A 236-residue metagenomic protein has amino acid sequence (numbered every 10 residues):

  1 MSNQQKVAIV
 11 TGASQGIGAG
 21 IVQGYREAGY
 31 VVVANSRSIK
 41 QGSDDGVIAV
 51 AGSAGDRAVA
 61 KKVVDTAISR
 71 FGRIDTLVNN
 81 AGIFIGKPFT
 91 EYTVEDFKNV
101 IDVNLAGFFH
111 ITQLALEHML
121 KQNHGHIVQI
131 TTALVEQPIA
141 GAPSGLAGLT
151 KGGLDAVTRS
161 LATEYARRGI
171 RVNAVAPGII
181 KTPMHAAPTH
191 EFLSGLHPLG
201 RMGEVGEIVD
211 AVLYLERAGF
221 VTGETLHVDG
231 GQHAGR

Functional and structural regions predicted by a protein language model:
S14-Q15: Conserved glycine-rich cofactor-binding loop
A51-K62, V94, E207: The beta1-alpha1 cofactor-binding region of Rossmann-like NAD(H)/NADP(H)-dependent oxidoreductases
P88-F89, D96-I101, L193: Substrate-binding pocket helix/loop in short-chain dehydrogenase/reductase
F109, E204-V228, H233: C-terminal substrate-recognition "lid" of short-chain dehydrogenase/reductases
T112, T150, T158: Active-site helix of classical SDR
E117, R159, T163-R167: Alpha-helical segment proximal to the catalytic Tyr-Lys
A166, R171, T222-G223: Short, small/polar-rich loop/turn modules that mediate ligand/substrate recognition or access, typified
